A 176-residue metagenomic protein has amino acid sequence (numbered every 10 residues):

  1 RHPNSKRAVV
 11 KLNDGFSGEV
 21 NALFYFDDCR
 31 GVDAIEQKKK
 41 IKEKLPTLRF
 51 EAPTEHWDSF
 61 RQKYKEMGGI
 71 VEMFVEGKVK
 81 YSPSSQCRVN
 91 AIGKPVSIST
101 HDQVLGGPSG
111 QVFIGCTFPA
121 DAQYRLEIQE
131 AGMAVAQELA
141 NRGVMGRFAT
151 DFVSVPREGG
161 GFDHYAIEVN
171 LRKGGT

Functional and structural regions predicted by a protein language model:
H2-P3, G143: A structural signal for short coil/turn segments at secondary-structure junctions
P3-V9, N13-S17, N21-F26, E36 (+3 more regions): Phosphate-binding site of ATP-dependent enzymes
T54-K78, S109-G161: A long amphipathic alpha-helix within ATP-dependent nucleotide-binding catalytic cores
Q137-A140, L171-G175: Hydrophobic alpha-helix feature that most strongly marks membrane-spanning transmembrane helices and their immediate
